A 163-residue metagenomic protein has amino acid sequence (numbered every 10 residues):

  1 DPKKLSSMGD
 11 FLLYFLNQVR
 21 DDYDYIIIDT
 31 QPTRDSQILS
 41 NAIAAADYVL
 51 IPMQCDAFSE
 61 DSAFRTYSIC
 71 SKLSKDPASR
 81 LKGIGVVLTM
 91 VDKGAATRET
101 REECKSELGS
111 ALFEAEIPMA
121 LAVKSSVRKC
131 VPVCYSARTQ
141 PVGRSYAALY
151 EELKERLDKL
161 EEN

Functional and structural regions predicted by a protein language model:
D1-D24, R128: P-loop/Walker-type NTP enzyme "switch/lid" segment
P2-G9, D56-E60, T139: Flexible, glycine- and charge-enriched loops at secondary-structure boundaries
D10-F11, Y25, Q31, E152: Bulky hydrophobic/aromatic packing residues
F11, R65, S145-A148: Charged catalytic carboxylate motif
R20-D21, Y25-A115: Conserved catalytic-core segment of NTP-binding enzymes
K75-N163: C-terminal lobe/tail of nucleotide-utilizing enzymes
